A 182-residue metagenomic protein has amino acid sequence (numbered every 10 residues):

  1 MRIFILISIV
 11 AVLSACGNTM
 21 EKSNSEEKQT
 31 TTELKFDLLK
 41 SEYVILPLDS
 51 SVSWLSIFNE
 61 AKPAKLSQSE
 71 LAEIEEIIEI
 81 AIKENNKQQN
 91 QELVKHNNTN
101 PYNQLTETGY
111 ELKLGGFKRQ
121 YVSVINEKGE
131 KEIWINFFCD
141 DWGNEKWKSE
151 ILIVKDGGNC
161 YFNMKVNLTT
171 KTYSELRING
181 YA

Functional and structural regions predicted by a protein language model:
M1-Q29: Bacterial Sec-dependent N-terminal signal peptides
R2-I5, T106, Y110, I153-K155 (+1 more regions): Generic structural signal for short, flexible, solvent-exposed coil/loop and linker residues
Q29-E145: Surface-exposed acidic loop/strand-edge motifs in secreted or periplasmic proteins that form small linear binding
I125-A182: Extracytoplasmic electrostatic interaction patches
